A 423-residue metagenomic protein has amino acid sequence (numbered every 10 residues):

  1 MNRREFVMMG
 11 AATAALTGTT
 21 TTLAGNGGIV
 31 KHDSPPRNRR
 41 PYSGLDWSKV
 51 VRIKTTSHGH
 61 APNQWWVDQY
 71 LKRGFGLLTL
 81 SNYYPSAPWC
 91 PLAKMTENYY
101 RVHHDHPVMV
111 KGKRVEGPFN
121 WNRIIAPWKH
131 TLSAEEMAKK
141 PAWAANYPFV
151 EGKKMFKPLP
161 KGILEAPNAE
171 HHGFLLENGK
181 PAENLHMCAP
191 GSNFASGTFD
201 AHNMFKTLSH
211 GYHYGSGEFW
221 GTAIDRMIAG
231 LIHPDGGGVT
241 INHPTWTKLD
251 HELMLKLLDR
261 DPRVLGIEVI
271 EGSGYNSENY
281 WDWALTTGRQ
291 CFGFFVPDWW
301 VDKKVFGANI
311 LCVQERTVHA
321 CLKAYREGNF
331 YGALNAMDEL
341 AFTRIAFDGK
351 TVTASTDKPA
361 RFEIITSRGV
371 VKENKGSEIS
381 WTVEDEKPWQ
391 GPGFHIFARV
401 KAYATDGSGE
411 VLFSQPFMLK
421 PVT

Functional and structural regions predicted by a protein language model:
E5, E170, E268: Acidic-residue sensor for enzyme active/binding pockets
E5-N26: N-terminal export signals
A11, F75, G236, R289 (+1 more regions): Residue-level recognition of short, well-ordered coil/turn positions that link secondary-structure elements
T20, F205-K206, A284: Surface-exposed flexible segments
G27-T56, Q64-D68, K180-S192, T247-T423: Charged catalytic cores and adjacent phosphate/nucleic-acid-binding surfaces used for phosphate/nucleic-acid chemistry
S34-G236, N242, G272-Y280, V296-W299 (+1 more regions): A metal-dependent hydrolase metal-coordination microenvironment
